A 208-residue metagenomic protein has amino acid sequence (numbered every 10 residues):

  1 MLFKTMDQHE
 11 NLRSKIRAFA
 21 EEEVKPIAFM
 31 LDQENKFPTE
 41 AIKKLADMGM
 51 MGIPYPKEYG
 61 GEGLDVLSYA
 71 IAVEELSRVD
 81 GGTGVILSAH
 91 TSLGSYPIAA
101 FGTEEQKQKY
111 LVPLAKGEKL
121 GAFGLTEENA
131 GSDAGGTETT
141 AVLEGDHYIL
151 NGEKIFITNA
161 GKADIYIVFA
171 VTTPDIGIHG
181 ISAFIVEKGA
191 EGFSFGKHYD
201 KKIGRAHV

Functional and structural regions predicted by a protein language model:
M1-S88, Q108-K109, P113-K116: Amphipathic, small/basic residue-rich leader segments at the start of a protein or domain
K36, G61, A130-S132, K202-G204: Conserved, non-catalytic sequence blocks in retroelement Pol enzymes and Pol-derived host proteins
E75, V79-D80, I98-E127, E144-Y148: FAD-binding glycine-rich core of flavoenzymes that anchor FAD
R78-G81, G131, I155-G161: Glycine-rich phosphate/pyrophosphate-binding beta-alpha loops
V85-E105, G131-A134: N-terminal glycine-rich flavin-associated loop
G136, E191-H207: Flexible, small-/acidic-enriched active-site or ligand-binding loops
T139-V142: A structural signal for short hydrophobic beta-strand segments in well-ordered beta-sheet cores
D146-H147, N151-G196: A short core secondary-structure module
